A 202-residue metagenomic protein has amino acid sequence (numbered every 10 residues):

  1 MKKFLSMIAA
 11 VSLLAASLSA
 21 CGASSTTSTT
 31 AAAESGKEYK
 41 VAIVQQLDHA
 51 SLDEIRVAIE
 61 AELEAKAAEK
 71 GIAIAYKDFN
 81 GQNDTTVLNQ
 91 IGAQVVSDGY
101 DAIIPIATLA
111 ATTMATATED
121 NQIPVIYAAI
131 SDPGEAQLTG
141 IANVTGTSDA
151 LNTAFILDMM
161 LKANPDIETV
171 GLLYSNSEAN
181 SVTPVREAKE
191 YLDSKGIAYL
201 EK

Functional and structural regions predicted by a protein language model:
A9, L13-L18: Hydrophobic core
L18-A31: Bacterial lipoprotein signal-peptidase II cleavage site
S35-A61, K66, K77-T86, S177-S181: Extracytoplasmic "Venus flytrap"
V41, I59, D149-K195: An alpha-beta-alpha
A42-V44, V95-T108, I126, V170-L173 (+1 more regions): Periplasmic-binding protein-like
E60, A65-L88, N143, K189-K202: Short beta-strand elements in bilobed, periplasmic/extracellular small-molecule ligand-binding domains
N83-A102, T113-T116: Short, well-structured alpha-helical segments in soluble
T113, A117-T153: Flexible loop/hinge segments that line or gate small-molecule binding clefts
